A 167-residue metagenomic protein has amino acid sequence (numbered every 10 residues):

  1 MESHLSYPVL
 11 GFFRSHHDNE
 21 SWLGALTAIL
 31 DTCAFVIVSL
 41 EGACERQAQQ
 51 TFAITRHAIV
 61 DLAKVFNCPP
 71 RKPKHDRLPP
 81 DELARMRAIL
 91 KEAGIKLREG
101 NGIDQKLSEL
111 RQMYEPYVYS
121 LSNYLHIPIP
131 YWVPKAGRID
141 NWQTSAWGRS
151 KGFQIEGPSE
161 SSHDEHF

Functional and structural regions predicted by a protein language model:
M1-S6: Membrane-proximal, non-transmembrane interface segments of integral membrane proteins
G11-F167: Soluble C-terminal extramembrane regulatory/interaction domains of multi-pass membrane proteins
